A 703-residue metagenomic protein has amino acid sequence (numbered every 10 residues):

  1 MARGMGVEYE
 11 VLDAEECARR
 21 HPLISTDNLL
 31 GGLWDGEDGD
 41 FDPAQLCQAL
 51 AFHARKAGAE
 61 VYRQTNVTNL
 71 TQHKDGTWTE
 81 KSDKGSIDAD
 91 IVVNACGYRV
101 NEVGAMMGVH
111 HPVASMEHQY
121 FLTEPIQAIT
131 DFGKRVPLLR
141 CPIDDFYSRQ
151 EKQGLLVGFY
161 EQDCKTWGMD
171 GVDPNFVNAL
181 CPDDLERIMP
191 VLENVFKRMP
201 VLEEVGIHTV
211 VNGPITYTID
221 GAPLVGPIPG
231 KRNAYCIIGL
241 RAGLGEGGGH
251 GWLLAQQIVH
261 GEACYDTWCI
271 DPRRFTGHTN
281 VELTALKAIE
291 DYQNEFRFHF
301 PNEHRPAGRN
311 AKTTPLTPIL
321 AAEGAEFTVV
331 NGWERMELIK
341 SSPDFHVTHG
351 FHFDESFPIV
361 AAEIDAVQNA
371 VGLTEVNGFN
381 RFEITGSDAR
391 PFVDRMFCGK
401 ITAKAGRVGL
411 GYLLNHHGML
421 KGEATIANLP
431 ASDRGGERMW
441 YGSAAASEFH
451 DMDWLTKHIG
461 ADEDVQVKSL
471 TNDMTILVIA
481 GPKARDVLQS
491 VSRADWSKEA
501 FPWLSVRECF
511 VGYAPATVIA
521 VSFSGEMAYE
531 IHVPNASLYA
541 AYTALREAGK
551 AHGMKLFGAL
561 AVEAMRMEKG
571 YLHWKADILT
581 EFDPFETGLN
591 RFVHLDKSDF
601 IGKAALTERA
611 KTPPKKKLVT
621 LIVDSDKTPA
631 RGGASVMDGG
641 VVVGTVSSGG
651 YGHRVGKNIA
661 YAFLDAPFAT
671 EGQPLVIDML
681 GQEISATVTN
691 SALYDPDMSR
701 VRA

Functional and structural regions predicted by a protein language model:
M1, E10, A14, A18-N28 (+2 more regions): A conserved beta-strand/loop capping segment in the N-terminal third of enzymes that catalyze redox or closely related
A2-E16, H110-V113, C264-D266, E326-F327: A short alpha-helix-loop-beta-strand transition element characteristic of N-terminal alpha/beta dinucleotide-binding
L12, I143, K152, T166 (+1 more regions): C-terminal catalytic lobe of FAD-dependent flavoproteins
A18-A57, V172-A179, R232-G239: Helix-loop-beta segment of a Rossmann-like dinucleotide-binding subdomain
L23-L29, T71-T79, Y217-G221, K231 (+1 more regions): A short, glycine/Asx- and small/polar-enriched loop/turn that sits immediately N-terminal to a beta-strand
L33-I91: Helical element adjacent to the flavin cofactor pocket in flavoenzyme catalytic cores
N69-P182, P190-V201, N280-H304, G308-T313 (+1 more regions): Flavin-dependent oxidoreductases
Y265-D266, D271-A703: Glycine/proline-enriched, intrinsically flexible loops and inter-domain linkers
